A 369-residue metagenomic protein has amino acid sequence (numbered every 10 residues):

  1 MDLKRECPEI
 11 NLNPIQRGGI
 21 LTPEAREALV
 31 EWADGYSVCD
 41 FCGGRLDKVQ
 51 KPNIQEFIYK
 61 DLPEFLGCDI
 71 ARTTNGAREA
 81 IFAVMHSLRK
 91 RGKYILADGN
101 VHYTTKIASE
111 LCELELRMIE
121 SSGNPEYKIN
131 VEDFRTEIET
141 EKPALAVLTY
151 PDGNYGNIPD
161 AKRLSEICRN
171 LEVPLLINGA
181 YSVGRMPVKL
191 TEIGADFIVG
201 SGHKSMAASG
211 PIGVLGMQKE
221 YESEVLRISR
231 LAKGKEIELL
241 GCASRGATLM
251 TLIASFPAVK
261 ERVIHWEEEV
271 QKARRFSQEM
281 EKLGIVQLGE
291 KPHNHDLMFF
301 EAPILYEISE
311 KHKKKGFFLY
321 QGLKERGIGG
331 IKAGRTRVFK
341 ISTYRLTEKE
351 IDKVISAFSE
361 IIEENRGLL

Functional and structural regions predicted by a protein language model:
P14, A25-E79, A83-S87: Conserved N-terminal alpha-helix of the aminotransferase class I/II PLP-enzyme fold
D47-K51, G123-K128, P151-N157, S182-G184 (+2 more regions): Short, small-residue-enriched loops and turns at beta-alpha junctions that line or gate enzyme active sites
L88-Y103: Conserved PLP-anchoring active-site segment centered on the Schiff-base-forming lysine
E126-G179: Active-site phosphate-binding strand-loop segment of PLP-dependent enzymes
T136, E325-R326, A333-L369: PLP-dependent enzyme catalytic core of the Aspartate aminotransferase-like
L190-H203: Conserved active-site segment immediately N-terminal to the catalytic lysine that forms the internal aldimine
G202-H295: Active-site C-terminal subdomain of aminotransferase-like
V270, R274, V286-G322: Conserved PLP-binding catalytic core of the aspartate aminotransferase-like
